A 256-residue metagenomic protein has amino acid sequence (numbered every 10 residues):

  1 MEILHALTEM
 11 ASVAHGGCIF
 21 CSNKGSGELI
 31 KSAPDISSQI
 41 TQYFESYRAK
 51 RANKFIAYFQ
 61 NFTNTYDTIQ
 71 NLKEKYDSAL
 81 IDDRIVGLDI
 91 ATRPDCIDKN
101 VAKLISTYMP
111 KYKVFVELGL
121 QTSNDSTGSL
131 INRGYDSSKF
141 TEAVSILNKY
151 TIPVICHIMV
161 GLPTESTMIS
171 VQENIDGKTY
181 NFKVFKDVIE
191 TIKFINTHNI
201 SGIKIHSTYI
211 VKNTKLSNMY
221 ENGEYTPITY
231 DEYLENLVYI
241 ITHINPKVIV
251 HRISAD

Functional and structural regions predicted by a protein language model:
M1-D35: Canonical Radical SAM [4Fe-4S] cluster-binding loop centered on the CxxxCxxC motif and its immediate flanking residues
K24-I40, Y47-I69, R84-I97, K113-F140 (+1 more regions): Core AdoMet radical
Y47-R48, Y76-D83, I105-K113, S145-K149: Acidic (Asp/Glu)-rich catalytic clusters
T68-D77, D98-Y108, I131: Distinct, well-ordered alpha-helical segments
S126-S137, F182, N218-I228: Glycine-rich tight-turn/loop motif centered on a GG-T
S138-C156, P227-P246: Alpha-helix-loop-beta-strand connector modules within alpha/beta enzyme cores
V160-V171, D176-T179, S201-P227, K247-D256: Flexible glycine/acidic-rich beta-alpha junction loops that bind and position SAM and/or redox cofactors in anaerobic
T164-T167, Y180-N196: Catalytic cores of alpha/beta
